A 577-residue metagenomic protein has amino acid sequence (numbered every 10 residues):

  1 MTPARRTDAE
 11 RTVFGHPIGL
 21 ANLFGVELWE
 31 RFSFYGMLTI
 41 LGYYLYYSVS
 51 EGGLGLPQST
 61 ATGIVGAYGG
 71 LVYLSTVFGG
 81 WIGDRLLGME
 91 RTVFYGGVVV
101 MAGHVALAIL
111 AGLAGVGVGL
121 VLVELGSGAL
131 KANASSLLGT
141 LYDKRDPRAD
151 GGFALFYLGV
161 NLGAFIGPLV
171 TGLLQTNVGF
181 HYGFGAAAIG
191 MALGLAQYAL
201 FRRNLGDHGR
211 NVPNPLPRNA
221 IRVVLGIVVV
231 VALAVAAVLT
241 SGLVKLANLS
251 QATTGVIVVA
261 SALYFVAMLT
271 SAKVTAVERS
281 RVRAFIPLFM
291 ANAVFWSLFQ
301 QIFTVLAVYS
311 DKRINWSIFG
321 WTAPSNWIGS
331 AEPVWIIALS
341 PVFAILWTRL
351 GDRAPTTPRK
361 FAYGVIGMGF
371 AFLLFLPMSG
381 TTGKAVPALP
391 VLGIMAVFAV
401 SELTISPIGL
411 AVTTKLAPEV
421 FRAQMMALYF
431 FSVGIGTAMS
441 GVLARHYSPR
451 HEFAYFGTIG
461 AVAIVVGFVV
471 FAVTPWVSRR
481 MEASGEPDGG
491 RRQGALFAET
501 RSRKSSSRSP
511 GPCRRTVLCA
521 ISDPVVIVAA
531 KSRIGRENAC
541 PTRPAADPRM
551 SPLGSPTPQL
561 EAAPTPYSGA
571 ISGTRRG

Functional and structural regions predicted by a protein language model:
M1-H16, K144-R145, G172-F303, A307 (+4 more regions): Intracellular loop-helix junctions on the cytosolic face of multi-pass helical membrane proteins
T39-T60, T304-S325: Short amphipathic helix-loop junctions that connect adjacent transmembrane helices in Major Facilitator Superfamily/SLC
V65-W81, S330-F343: Central cavity-lining transmembrane alpha-helices of secondary-active solute carriers, predominantly the Major
T76-V100, V105: Conserved MFS/SLC helix-loop-helix module at the cytosolic interface between two early adjacent transmembrane helices
V98-G112, I366-G383: C-terminal ends and interior cores of transmembrane alpha-helices in multi-pass membrane transporters/permeases
G103, A114-L130, K384-T404: Hydrophobic core of transmembrane alpha-helices in multi-pass small-molecule transporters, especially MFS/SLC-type
D150-P168, Q175, G190, G194 (+1 more regions): Glycine-rich segments within core transmembrane alpha-helices of 12-TM secondary carriers
I257-V266, W321-G351, G364-A371: Transmembrane alpha-helices of Major Facilitator/SLC transporters
